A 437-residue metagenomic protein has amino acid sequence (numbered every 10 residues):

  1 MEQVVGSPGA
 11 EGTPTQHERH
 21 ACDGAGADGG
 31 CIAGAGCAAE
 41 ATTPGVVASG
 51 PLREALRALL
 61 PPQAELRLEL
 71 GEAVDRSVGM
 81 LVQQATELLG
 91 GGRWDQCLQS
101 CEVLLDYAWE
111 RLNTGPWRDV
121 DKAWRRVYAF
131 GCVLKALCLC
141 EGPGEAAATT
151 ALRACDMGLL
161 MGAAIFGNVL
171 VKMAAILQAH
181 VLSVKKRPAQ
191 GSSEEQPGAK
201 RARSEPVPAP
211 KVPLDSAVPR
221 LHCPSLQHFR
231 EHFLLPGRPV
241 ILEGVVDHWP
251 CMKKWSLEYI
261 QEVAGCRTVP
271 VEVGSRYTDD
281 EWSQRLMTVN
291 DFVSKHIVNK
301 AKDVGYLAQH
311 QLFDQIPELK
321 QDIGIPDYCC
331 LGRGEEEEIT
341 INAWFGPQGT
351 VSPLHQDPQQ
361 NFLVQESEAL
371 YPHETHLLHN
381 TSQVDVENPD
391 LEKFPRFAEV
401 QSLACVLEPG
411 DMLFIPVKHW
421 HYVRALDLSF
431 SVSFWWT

Functional and structural regions predicted by a protein language model:
E2-M412, W420-T437: N-terminal accessory scaffold of Fe(II)-dependent oxygenases
